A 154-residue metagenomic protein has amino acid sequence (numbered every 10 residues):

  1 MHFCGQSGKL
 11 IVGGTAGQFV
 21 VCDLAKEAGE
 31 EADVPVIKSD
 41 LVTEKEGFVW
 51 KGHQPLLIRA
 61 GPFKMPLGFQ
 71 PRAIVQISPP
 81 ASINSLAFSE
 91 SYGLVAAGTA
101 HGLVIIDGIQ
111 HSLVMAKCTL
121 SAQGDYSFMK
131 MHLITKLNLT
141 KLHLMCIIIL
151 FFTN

Functional and structural regions predicted by a protein language model:
M1-F3, V42-P55, I77-F88, D125-K130 (+3 more regions): Canonical WD40 repeat/beta-propeller blade segments in eukaryotic WD-repeat proteins
F3, L10-G14, V95-G98: Conserved beta-strand element within WD40/beta-propeller blades
F19-L24, L103-G108, K117: WD40-repeat beta-propellers
E31-R59, F63, V114-F128: Beta-propeller fold detector
R72-Q76, S112: A short beta-strand motif characteristic of beta-propeller blades
V75-S78, C118: Surface loop/turn motifs at the tips and blade-to-blade linkers of beta-strand repeat domains
A87-G93, H101-G102: Non-catalytic interaction/regulatory modules that flank or connect domains
